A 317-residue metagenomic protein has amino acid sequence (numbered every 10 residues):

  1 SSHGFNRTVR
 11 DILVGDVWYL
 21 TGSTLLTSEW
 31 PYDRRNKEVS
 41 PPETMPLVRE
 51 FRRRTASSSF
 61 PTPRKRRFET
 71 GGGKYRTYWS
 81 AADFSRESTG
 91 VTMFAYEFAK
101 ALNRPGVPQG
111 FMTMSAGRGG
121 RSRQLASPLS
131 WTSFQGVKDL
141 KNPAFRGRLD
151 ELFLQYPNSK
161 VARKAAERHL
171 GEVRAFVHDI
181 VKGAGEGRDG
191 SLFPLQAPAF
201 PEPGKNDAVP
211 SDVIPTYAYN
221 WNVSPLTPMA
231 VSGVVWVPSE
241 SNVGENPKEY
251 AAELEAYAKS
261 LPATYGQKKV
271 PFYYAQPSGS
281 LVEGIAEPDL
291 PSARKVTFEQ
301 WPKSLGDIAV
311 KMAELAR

Functional and structural regions predicted by a protein language model:
S1-R317: Cell-envelope and extracellular/periplasmic
